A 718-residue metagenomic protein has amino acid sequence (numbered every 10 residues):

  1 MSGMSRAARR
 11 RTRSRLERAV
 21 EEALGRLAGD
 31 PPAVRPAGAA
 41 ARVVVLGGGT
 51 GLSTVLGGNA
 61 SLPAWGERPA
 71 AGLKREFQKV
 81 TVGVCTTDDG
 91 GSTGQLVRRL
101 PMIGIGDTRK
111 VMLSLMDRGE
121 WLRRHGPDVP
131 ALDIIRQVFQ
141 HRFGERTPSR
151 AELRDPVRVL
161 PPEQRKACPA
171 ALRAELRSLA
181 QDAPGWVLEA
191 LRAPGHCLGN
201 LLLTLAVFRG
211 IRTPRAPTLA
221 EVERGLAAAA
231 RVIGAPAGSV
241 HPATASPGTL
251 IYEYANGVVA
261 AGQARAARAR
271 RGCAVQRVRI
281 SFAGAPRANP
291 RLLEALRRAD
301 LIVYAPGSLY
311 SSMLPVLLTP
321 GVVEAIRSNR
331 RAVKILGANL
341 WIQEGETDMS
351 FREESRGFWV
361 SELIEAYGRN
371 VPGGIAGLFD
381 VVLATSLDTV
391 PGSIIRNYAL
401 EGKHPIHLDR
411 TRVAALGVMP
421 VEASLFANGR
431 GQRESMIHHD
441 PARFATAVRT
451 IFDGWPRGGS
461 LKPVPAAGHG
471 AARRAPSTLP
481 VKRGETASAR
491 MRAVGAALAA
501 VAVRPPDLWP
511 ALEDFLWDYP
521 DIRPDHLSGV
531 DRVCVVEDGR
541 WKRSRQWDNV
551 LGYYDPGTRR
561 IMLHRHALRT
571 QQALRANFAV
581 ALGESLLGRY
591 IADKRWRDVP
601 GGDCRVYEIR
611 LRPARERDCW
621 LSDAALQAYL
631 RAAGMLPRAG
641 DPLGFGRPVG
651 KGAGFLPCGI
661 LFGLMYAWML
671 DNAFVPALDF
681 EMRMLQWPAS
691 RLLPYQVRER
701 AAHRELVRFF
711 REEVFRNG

Functional and structural regions predicted by a protein language model:
S2-R11, G72-K79, C85-C273, A471 (+3 more regions): Electropositive, gly/pro-rich neighborhoods at or near active sites that engage anionic ligands
S2-V34, R352-A489, V675-G718: C-terminal functional extensions of proteins
S2-V44, T50, A60-Q78, T87 (+5 more regions): Non-transmembrane, aqueous-exposed alpha-helical and coiled segments at domain scale
L56, Y310-P320, G392-G402: Glycine/threonine-rich flexible loop motifs
F77-K79, S328-K334, F379, V418: A short helix->loop->beta-strand "cap" motif at the edges of active sites that frequently abuts
A500-H526, C534-S544, D593-G718: Metalloprotease/metallohydrolase-associated module, dominated by Zn2+-dependent proteases
R532-M562: Catalytic zinc-binding patch centered on the HExxH motif and its immediate surroundings that defines zinc-dependent
L563-R565, Q572-D593: Active-site recognition of the HExxH zinc-binding catalytic motif
